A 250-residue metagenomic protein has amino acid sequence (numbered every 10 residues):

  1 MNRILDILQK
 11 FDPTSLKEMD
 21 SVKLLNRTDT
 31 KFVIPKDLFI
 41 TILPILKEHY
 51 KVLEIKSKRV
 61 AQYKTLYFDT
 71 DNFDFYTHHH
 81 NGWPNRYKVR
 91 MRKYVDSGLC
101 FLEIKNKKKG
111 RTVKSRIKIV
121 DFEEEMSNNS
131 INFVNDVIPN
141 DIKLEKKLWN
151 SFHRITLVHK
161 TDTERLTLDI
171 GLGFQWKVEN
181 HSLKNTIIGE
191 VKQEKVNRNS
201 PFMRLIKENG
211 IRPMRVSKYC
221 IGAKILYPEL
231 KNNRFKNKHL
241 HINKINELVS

Functional and structural regions predicted by a protein language model:
M1-S250: Phosphate-end processing signature that detects enzymes handling 5′-triphosphorylated RNA and polyphosphate
